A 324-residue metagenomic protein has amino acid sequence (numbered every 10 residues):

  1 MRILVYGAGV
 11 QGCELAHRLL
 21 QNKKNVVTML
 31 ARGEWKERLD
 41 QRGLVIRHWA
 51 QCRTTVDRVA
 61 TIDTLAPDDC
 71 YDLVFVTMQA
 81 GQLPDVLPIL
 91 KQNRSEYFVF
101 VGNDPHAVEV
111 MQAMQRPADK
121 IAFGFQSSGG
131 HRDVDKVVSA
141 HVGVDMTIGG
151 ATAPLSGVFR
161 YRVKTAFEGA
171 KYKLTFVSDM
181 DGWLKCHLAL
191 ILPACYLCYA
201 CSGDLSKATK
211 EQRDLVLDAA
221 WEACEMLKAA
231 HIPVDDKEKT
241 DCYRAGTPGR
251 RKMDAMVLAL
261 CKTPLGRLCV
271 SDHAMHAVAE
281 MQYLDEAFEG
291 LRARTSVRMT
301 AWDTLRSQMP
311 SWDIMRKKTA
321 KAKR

Functional and structural regions predicted by a protein language model:
M1-C52: NAD(P)+-binding Rossmann beta1-loop-alpha1 motif at the extreme N-terminus of oxidoreductases
L44-T61, I191: N-terminal glycine-rich dinucleotide-binding loop that anchors FAD/FMN and/or NAD(P) in oxidoreductases
R53-V137: Rossmann-like NAD(P)(H) cofactor-binding subdomain of soluble oxidoreductases
E109-H187: Rossmann-fold dinucleotide-binding core
V137-A151, Y199-A208, P264-M275: Helix-loop-beta segment of a Rossmann-like dinucleotide-binding subdomain
T165-F167, Q212-K237: Flavin-binding catalytic cores
D181-C224: Active-site-proximal catalytic alpha-helix in oxidoreductases
K228-R324: NAD(P)-dependent Rossmann-like dehydrogenase/reductase catalytic/cofactor-binding core
